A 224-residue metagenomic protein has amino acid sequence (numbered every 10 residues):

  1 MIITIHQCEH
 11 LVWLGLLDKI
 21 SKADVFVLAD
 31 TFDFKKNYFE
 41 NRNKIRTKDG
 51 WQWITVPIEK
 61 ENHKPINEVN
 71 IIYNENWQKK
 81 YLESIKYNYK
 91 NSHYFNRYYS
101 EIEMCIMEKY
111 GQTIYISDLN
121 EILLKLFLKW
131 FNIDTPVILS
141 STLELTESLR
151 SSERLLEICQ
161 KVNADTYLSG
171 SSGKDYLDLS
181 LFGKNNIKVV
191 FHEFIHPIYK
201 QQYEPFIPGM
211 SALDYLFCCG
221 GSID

Functional and structural regions predicted by a protein language model:
M1-D224: Residues lining hydrophobic/aromatic ligand-binding pockets adjacent to catalytic sites
